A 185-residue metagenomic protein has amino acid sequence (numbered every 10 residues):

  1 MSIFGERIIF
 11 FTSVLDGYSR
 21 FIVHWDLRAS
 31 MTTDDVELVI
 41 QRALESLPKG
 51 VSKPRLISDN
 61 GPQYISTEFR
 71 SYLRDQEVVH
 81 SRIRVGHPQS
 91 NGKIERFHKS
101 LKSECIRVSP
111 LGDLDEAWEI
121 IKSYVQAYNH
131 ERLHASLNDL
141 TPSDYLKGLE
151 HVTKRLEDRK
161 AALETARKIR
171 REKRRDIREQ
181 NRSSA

Functional and structural regions predicted by a protein language model:
M1-S13, G17-K122, Q126-A127: RNase H-like DDE/DDD metal-dependent nuclease/strand-transfer catalytic core used by mobile genetic elements
S52, R74-V78, S100-A185: C-terminal domain-tail junction helix/linker
